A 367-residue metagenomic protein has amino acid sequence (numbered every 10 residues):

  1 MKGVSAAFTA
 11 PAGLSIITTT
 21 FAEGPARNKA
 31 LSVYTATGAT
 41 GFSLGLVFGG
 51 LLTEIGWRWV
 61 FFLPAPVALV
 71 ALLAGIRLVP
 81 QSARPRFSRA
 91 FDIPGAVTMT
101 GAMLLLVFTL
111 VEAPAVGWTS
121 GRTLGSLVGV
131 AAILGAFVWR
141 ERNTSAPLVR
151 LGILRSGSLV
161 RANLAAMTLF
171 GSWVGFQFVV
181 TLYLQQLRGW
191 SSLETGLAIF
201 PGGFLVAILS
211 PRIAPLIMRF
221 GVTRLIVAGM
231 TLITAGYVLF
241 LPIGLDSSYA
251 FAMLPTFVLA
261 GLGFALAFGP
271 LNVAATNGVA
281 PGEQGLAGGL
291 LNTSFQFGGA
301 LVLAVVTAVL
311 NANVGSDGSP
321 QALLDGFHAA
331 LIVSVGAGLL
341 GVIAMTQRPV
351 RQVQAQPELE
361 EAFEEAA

Functional and structural regions predicted by a protein language model:
M1-P94, P281, G285: Helix-loop-helix hairpins in multi-pass membrane proteins, especially solute transporters
G13, G121-G129, I133, W139-D317 (+1 more regions): 12-transmembrane solute porter fold
A36, T40-I55, L104, F108 (+2 more regions): A gly/Pro-rich, aromatic-decorated transmembrane alpha-helix motif that marks the paired, flexible gating helices
W57-W59, W118, W190: Signature tryptophan residues that serve as conserved aromatic anchors
V60, T100-T109, A113, G171-L182 (+1 more regions): Short helix-kink/termination motifs in transmembrane helices of multi-pass secondary transporters
A65-R84, T100-E112, G129-T144, G341-P349: C-terminal membrane-cytosol helix-exit motif in multi-pass small-molecule transporters
S82-S88, A113-T119, D246-S247: Membrane-interface helix caps and helix-loop-helix hairpins in membrane proteins
P85, Q347-A367: Intrinsic disorder in cytosolic terminal tails and internal cytosolic loops of multi-pass membrane transporters
